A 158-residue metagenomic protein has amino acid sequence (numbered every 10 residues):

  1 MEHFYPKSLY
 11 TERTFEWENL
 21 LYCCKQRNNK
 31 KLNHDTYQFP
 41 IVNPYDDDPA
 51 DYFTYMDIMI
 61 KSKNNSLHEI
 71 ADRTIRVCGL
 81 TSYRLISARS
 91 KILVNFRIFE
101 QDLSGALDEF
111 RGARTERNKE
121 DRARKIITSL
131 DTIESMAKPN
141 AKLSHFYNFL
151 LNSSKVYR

Functional and structural regions predicted by a protein language model:
M1, M56-M59, M136: Detector for methionine-enriched segments
M1-Y22, K31, D35-D51: Histidine-centered nuclease catalytic patch
H3, N29, R122-I126: Alpha-helical context
W17-L20, I58, E69, F149: Generic preference for flexible, low-structure residues
Q26: Short, cysteine/histidine-rich loop/knuckle motifs that typically chelate Zn2+
K31-E109: Conserved, surface-exposed functional patches that form binding/active-site neighborhoods
V77-R158: C-terminal, charged low-complexity interaction regions
